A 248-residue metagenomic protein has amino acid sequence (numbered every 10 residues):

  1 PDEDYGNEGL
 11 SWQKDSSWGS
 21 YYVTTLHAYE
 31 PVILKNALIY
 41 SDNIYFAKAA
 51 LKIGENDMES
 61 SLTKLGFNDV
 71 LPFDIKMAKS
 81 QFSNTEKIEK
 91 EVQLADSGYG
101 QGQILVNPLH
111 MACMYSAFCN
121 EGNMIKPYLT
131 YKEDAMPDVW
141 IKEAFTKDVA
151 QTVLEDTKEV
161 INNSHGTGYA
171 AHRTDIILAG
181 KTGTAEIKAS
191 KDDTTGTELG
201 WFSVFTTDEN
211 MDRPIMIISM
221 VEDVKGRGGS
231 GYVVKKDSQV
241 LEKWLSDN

Functional and structural regions predicted by a protein language model:
P1-S219: Beta-lactam-recognizing serine transpeptidase/beta-lactamase-like catalytic domain environment
A135-I141, V234-N248: Short, gly/Ser/Thr-rich active-site loops of penicillin-recognizing serine hydrolases
E222-K235: A short acidic/glycine-rich loop-to-helix N-cap element
